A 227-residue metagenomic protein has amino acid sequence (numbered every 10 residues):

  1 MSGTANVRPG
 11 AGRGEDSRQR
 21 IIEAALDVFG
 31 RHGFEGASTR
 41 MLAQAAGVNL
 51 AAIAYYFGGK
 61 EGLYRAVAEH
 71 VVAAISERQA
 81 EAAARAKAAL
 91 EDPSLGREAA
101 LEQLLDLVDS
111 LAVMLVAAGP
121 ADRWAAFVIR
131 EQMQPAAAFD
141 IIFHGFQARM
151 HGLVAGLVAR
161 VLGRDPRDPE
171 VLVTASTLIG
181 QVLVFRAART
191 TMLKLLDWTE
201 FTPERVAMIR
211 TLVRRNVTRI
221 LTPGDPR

Functional and structural regions predicted by a protein language model:
M1-D16, A86-L90, R227: N-terminal intrinsically disordered/low-complexity leader segments
E15-E23, F57-K87, H144: An amphipathic alpha-helix adjacent to DNA-recognition modules
R20, V28, H32-H70: Helix-turn-helix
I21, A25-F29, L178, V217: Short hydrophobic clusters on alpha-helical segments that form packing/core surfaces in small helical domains
E81-P120, V171-A175: Hydrophobic alpha-helical connector segments
E102, A136-L162, T211-R215: Amphipathic alpha-helical packing segments from all-alpha helical-bundle domains
A118-I141, R189-L195: Amphipathic alpha-helical segments used for helix-helix packing
A121, A148-L172, R219-R227: Hydrophobic alpha-helical bundle segments that form small-molecule/ligand-binding pockets
